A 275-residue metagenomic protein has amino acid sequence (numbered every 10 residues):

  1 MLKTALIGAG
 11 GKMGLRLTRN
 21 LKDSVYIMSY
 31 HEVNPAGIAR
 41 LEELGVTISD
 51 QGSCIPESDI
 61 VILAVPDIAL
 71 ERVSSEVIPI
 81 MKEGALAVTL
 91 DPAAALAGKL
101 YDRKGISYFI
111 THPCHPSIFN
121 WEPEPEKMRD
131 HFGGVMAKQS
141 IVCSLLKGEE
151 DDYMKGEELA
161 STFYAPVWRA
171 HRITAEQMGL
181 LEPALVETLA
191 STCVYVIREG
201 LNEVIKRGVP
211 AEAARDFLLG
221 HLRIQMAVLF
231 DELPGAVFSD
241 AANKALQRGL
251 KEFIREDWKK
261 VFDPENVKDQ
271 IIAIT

Functional and structural regions predicted by a protein language model:
M1-T47: NAD(P)+-binding Rossmann beta1-loop-alpha1 motif at the extreme N-terminus of oxidoreductases
G45-S58: Short acidic low-complexity segments
I55-Y101: Rossmann-fold NAD(P) dinucleotide-binding segment
L90-E182: Rossmann-fold dinucleotide-binding core
A137, V209-T275: NAD(P)-dependent Rossmann-like dehydrogenase/reductase catalytic/cofactor-binding core
E182-S191: A short glycine-threonine-serine/GTX helix/turn-capping micro-motif
R198-I205: Amphipathic alpha-helical segments within well-ordered protein domains
